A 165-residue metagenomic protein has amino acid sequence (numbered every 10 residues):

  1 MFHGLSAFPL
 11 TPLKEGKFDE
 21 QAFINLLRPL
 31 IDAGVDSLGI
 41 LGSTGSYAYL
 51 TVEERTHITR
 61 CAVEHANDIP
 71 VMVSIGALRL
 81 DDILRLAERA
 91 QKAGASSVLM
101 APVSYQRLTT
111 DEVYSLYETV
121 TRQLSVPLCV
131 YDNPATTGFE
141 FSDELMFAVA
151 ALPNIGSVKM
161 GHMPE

Functional and structural regions predicted by a protein language model:
M1-E140, M146: Active-site beta->alpha loop and helix N-cap motifs at the rims of alpha/beta catalytic domains
G76, V98-A101, P153-P164: Catalytic beta/alpha-barrel core
E140-P153, G161-E165: Active-site glycine-rich loop that binds ribose-phosphate moieties when present
